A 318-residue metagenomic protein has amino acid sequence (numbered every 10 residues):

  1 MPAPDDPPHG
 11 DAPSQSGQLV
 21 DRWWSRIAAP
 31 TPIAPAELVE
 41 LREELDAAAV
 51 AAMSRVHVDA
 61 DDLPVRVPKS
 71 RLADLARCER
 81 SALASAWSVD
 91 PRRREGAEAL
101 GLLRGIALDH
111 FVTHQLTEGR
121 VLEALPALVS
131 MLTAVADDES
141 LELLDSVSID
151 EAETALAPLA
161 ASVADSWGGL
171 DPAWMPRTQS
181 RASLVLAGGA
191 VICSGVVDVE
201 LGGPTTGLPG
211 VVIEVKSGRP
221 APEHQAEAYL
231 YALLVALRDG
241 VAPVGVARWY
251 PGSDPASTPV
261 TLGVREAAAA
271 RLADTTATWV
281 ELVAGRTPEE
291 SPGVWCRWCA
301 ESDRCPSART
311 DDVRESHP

Functional and structural regions predicted by a protein language model:
M1-A99: C-terminal, charged and often intrinsically disordered regions of DNA end-processing helicases and nucleases
M1-Q15, D21-W23, I33-P35, P220 (+1 more regions): Metal-dependent nuclease catalytic regions and adjoining charged, substrate-binding loops involved in nucleic-acid end
A73-A84, T117-S140, V241-P251: Short, compositionally biased low-complexity segments
C78, R104-L108, V199, Y231 (+2 more regions): A residue-level signal for conserved active-site and pocket-lining positions in enzyme catalytic cores
G96, L100, R104, A152 (+1 more regions): Hydrophobic (often cysteine-bearing) scaffold residues that line and stabilize catalytic clefts of nucleotide/cofactor
L103-S180: A non-catalytic, helix-rich entry segment at domain boundaries
L143-L144, A155-A173, R177-S183, A247 (+1 more regions): Charged, terminal alpha-helix-loop-beta segments that serve as non-catalytic nucleic-acid engagement and/or assembly
T178-L272: Mg2+/Mn2+-dependent nuclease catalytic core
